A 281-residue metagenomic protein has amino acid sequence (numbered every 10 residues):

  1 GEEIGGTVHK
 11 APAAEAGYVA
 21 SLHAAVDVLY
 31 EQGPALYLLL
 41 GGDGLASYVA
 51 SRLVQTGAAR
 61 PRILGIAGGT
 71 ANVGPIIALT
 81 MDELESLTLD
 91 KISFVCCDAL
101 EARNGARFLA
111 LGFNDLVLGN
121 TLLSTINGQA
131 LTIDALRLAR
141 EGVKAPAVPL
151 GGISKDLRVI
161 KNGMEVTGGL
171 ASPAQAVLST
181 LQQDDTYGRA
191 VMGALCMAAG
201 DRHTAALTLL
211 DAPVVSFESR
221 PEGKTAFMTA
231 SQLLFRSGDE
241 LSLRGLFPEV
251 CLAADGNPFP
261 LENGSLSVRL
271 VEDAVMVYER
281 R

Functional and structural regions predicted by a protein language model:
G1-L36, S47-S51, L84, L89: ATP/NTP phosphate-donor binding region
A35-L36, R62, D273: Structural motif
L38-G44: N-terminal glycine-rich "phosphate-gripper" loop used for MgATP/nucleotide binding and carboxylate activation
V49-T80: Short, acidic/small-residue loops that bind anionic groups at enzyme active sites
L64-G68, L87, G119: Generic beta-sheet signal
T70-G112: Short, glycine-/small-residue-rich phosphate/pyrophosphate-handling segment
F94-P221: ATP/pyrophosphate-binding catalytic subdomain of soluble kinases
M192-R281: ATP/nucleoside-binding phosphotransfer catalytic cores, i.e., glycine-rich phosphate-binding loops
